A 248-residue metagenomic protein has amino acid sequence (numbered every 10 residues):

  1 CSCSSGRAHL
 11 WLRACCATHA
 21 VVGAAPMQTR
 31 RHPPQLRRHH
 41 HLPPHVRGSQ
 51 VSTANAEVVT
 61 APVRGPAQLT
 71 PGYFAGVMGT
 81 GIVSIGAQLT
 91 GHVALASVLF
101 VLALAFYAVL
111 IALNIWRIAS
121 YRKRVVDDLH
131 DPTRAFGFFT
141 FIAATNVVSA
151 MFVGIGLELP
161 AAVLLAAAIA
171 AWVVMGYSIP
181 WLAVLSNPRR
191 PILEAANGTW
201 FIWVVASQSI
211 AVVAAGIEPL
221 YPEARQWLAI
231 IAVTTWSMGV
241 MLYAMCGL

Functional and structural regions predicted by a protein language model:
C1-C3, C15-C16: Cysteine-centered motifs
A17-A20, V46: Short hydrophobic alpha-helical segments enriched in small aliphatic residues
Q28, P43-Y107, I111: A generic N-terminal leader/anchor concept
T53-I85, Y121-A150, L165, V184-A215 (+2 more regions): Juxtamembrane helix-loop boundaries in multi-pass membrane proteins
G86-A96, M151-A162, A214-I231: Helix-coil boundary and interhelical linker segments in multi-pass alpha-helical membrane proteins
V93-A162, A166-A168: Membrane helical hairpin/interfacial module
S207-L248: Loop-centered beta-sheet repeat module
